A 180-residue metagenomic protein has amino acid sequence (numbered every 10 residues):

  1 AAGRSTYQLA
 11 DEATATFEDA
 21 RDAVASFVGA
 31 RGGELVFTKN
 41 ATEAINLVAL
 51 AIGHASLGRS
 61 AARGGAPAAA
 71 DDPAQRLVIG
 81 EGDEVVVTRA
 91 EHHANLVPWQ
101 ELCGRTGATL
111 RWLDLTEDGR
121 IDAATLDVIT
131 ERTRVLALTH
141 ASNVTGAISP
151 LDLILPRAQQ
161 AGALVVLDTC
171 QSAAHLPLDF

Functional and structural regions predicted by a protein language model:
A1-F180: Pyridoxal 5′-phosphate
